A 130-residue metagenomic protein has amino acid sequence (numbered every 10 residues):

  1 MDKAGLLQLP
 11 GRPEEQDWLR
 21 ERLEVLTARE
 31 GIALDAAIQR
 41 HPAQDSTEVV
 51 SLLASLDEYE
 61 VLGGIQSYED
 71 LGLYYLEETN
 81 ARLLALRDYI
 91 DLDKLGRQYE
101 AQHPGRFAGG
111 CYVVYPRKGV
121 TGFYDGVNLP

Functional and structural regions predicted by a protein language model:
M1-L83: Mixed-charge (acidic/basic) macromolecular-recognition segments
Y68-P130: Acidic, proline/glycine-rich low-complexity IDRs
